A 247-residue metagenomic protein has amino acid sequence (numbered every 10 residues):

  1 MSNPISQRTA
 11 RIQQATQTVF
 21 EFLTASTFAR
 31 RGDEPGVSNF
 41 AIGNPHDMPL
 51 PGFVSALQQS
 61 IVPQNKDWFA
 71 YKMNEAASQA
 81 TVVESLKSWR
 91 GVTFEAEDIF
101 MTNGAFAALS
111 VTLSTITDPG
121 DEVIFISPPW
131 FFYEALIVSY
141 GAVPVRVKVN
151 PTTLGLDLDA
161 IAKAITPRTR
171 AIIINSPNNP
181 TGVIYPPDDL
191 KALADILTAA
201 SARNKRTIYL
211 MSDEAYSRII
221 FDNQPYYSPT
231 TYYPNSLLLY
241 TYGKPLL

Functional and structural regions predicted by a protein language model:
M1-V19: Conserved PLP-binding active-site segment in aminotransferase class I/II-type PLP enzymes
R11, K148, T181, G243-P245: Glycine-rich "substrate-gating" loop/helix at the edge of Rossmann-like oxidoreductase active sites
Q13-G104, V111: N-terminal small-domain helix-loop-helix segment of the aminotransferase-like
G43-P45, S176-N179, K244: Short glycine-rich anion-binding loops that position phosphate/pyrophosphate groups of nucleotides and phosphorylated
K66-K205, R218-Y233, L237: Conserved core of the PLP fold type I
L210-M211: Residue-level marker for buried hydrophobic side chains located in beta-strands that build the well-ordered beta-sheet
E214: Walker B catalytic acidic pair
S236-L247: Active-site PLP-lysine loop of aminotransferase-like
